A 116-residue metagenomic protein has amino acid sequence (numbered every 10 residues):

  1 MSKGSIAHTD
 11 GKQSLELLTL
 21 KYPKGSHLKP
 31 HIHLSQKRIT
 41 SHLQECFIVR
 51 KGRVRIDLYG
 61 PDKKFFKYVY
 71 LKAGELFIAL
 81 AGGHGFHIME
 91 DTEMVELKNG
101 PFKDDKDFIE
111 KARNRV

Functional and structural regions predicted by a protein language model:
M1-T19: A short, N-terminal "cap"/entry segment at the start of jelly-roll beta-barrel domains of the cupin/DSBH fold
T19-S41: Conserved short histidine dyad/triad with adjacent acidic residue
P23, V49, K72, A79-L80 (+1 more regions): A short, compositionally biased micro-patch
P23-K24, H42-Y59: Glycine- and acidic-residue-biased ligand/ion/polar-headgroup-sensing regions
P30, I56-D57, F77-A79, G83-M89 (+1 more regions): Short beta-strand His + acidic residue motifs that chelate non-heme Fe in jelly-roll/DSBH and cupin folds
G60-A81: Short acidic-glycine-tyrosine-enriched beta hairpin
H87-V116: Double-stranded beta-helix
